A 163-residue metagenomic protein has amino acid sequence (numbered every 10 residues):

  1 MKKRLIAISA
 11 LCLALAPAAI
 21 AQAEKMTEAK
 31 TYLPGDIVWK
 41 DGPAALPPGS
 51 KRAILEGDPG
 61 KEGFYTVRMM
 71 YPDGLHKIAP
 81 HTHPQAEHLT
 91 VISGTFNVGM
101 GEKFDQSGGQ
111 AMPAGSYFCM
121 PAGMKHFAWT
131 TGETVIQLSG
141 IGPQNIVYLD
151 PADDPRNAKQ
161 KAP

Functional and structural regions predicted by a protein language model:
M1-S9: Bacterial N-terminal signal peptides that target proteins for export
I8-A16: Bacterial N-terminal signal peptides
Q22-Y65, P151-P163: A short, N-terminal "cap"/entry segment at the start of jelly-roll beta-barrel domains of the cupin/DSBH fold
E28-K30, S107, F127-P163: Double-stranded beta-helix
D58-G60, E102-G123: Short acidic-glycine-tyrosine-enriched beta hairpin
E62-H83, A111-M112, P121-A122: Conserved short histidine dyad/triad with adjacent acidic residue
P72-L75, T82-K103: Glycine- and acidic-residue-biased ligand/ion/polar-headgroup-sensing regions
I78-P80, V98-G99, M120, K125-T131: Short beta-strand His + acidic residue motifs that chelate non-heme Fe in jelly-roll/DSBH and cupin folds
